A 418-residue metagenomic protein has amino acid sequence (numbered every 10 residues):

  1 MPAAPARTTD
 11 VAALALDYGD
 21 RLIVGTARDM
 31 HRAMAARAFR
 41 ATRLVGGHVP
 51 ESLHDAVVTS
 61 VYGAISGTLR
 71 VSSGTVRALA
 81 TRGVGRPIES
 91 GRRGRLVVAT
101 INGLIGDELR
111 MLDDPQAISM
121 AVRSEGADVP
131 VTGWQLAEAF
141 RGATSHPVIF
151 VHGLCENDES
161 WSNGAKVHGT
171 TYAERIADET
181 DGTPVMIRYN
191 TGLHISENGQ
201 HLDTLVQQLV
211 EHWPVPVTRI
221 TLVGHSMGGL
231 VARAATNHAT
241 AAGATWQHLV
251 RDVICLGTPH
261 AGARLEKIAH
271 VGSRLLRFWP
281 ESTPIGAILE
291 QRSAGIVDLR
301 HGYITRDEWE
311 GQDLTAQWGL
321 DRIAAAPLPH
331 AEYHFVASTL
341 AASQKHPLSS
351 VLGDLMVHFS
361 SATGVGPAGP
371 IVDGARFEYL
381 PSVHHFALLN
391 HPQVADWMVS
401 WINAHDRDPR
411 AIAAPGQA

Functional and structural regions predicted by a protein language model:
M1-V167, A173-R175, E179-I187, E197 (+3 more regions): Flexible, membrane-associating and regulatory peripheral segments of lipid-active enzymes
A6, G25, R32, A36 (+6 more regions): Serine-dependent carboxylesterase/thioesterase catalytic core of lipase-like alpha/beta-hydrolase/SGNH enzymes
S90, G94, V98, N102 (+2 more regions): Helical cap/lid subdomain of alpha/beta-hydrolase-fold lipid enzymes that gates access to the catalytic pocket
E125-E138, L205-V210, R306-A325: A Trp-anchored, charged/polar loop motif used as the substrate-binding/catalytic surface of acyl/ester-handling
F140-A143, D178, P214, Q247 (+1 more regions): Short, flexible hinge/linker loops that cap or flank conserved catalytic cores
T144-H146, G182, P216-R219, A331: Short coil/turn segments at beta-strand junctions that form active-site/ligand-binding loops
G164, N190-H194, H385: Short, contiguous acidic/charged loop-to-helix segments that flank catalytic cores in large enzymes
T183-T191, L380-P381: Glycine- and acidic
